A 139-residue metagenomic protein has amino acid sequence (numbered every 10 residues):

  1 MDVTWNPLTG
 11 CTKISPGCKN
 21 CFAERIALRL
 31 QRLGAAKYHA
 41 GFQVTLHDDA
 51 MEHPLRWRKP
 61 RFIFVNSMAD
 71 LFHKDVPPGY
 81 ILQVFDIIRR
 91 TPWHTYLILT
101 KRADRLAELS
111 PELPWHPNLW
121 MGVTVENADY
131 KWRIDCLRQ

Functional and structural regions predicted by a protein language model:
M1-W5: Short Cys/His-rich Zn2+-coordinating modules
P7-R29: Local cysteine-cluster metal-coordination motifs and their immediate loop/turn environment, predominantly Fe-S cluster
T9-T12, F42, D75, A128: Residue-level detector of secondary-structure boundary/capping sites
A27-L46: Non-heme iron-sulfur electron-transfer modules
L46-Q139: Conserved AdoMet/S-adenosylmethionine-binding subsite of the radical SAM
